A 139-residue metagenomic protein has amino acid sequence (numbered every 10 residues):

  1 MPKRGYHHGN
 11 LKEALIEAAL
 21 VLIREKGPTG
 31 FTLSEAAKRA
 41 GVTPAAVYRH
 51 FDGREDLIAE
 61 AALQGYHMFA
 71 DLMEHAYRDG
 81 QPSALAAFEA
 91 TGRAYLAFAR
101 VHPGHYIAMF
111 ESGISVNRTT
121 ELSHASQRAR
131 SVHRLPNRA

Functional and structural regions predicted by a protein language model:
M1-N10, Q81: N-terminal intrinsically disordered/low-complexity leader segments
A14, A18, L22-D56, E60: Helix-turn-helix
I16, E89, R93, R130 (+1 more regions): An amphipathic alpha-helix signature
A18-E25, M68-G80: Solvent-exposed, amphipathic alpha-helical segments
I23, I58-G65, L72, M109 (+1 more regions): Alpha-helical DNA-contacting segments of helix-turn-helix folds
E60, E74-G104, R128: Hydrophobic alpha-helical connector segments
E74, N117-A139: Amphipathic alpha-helical packing segments from all-alpha helical-bundle domains
R100-R118: Amphipathic alpha-helical segments used for helix-helix packing
